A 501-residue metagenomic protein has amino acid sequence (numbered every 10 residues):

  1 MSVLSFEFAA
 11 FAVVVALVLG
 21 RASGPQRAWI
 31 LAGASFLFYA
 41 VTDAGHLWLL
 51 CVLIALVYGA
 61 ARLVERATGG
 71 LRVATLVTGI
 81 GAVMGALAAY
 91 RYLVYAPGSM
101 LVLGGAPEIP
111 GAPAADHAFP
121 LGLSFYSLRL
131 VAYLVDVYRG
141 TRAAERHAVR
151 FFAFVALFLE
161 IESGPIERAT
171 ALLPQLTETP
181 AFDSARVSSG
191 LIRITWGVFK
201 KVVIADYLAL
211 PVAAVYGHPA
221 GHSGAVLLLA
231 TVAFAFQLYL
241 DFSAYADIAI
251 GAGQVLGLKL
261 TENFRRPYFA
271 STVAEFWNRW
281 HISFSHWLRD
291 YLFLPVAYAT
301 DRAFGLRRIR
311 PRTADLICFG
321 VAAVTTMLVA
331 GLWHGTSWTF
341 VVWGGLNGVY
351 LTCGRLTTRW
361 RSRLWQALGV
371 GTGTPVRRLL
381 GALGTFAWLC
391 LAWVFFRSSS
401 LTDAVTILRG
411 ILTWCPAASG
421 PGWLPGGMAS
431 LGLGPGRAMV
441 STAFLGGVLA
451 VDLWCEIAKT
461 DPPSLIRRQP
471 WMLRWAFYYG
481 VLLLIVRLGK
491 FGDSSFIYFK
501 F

Functional and structural regions predicted by a protein language model:
M1-K500: Membrane-embedded transmembrane alpha-helical bundles that form the catalytic cores of multi-pass lipid-modifying
